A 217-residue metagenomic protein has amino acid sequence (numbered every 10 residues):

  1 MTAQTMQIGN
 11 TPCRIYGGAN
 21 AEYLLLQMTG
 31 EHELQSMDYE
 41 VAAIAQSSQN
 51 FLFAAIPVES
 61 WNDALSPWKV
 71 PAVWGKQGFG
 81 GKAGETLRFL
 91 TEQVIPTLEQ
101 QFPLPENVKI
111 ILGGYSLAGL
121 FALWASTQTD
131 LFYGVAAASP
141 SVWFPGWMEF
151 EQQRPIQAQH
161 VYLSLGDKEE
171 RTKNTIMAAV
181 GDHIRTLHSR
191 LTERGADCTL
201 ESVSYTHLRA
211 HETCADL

Functional and structural regions predicted by a protein language model:
M1-Y23, F51: A domain-start/cap signature at the N-terminus of enzymes
E22-Q93, T97-P103: Serine-hydrolase catalytic machinery in alpha/beta-hydrolase-like enzymes
L104-G113: Alpha/beta-hydrolase fold nucleophile elbow
G114, A118: Gly/Ala-rich beta-loop-alpha elbow adjacent to hydrolase catalytic centers
G119-Q128: Short glycine-enriched nucleophile-adjacent loop and the immediately C-terminal alpha-helix near the catalytic center
L131-P140: A conserved short beta-strand
W143-Y205: The feature captures the conserved acid-bearing segment of alpha/beta-hydrolase catalytic domains
T206-T213: Conserved small/polar residues in nucleotide/adenosyl-binding loops
